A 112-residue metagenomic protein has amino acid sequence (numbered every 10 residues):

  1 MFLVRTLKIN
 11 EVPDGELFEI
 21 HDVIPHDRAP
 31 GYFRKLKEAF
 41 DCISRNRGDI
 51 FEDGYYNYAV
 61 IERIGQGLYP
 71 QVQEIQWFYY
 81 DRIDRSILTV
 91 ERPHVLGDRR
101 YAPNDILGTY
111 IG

Functional and structural regions predicted by a protein language model:
M1-R28, N46-G48, Y56-V60: Short aromatic-glycine-(Arg/Gly/Cys) micro-motifs in beta-strand/loop hairpins
D27-P30, V72: Short, mixed charged/polar active-site loops that provide acid/base catalysis or chelate metal/phosphate cofactors
Y32-R34: Conserved aromatic
K37: Acidic phosphotransfer microenvironment of two-component signaling modules
F40, S44-G112: Short, mixed-charge low-complexity intrinsically disordered segments
